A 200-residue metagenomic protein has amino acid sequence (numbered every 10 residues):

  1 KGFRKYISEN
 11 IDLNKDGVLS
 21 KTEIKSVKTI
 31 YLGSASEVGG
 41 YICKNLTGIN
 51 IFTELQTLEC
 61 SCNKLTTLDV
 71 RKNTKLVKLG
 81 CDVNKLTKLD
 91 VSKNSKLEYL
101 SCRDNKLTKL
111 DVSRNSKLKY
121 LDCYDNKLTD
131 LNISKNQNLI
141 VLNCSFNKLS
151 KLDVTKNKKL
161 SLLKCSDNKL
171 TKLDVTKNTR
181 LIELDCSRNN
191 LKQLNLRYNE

Functional and structural regions predicted by a protein language model:
K1-T57, C62-K64, L68, K72-K75 (+7 more regions): N-terminal capping/linker segments that flank leucine-rich repeat
K28-G33, Q56-C60, V77-C81, E98-C102 (+5 more regions): Conserved hydrophobic beta-strand positions in leucine-rich repeat
T47, V70, L79, V91 (+10 more regions): Non-core capping and flanking segments associated with repeat-based/extracellular domains
S61, L68, L89, S101-R103 (+5 more regions): Short, conserved structural micro-motifs that define repeat-unit consensus positions and nucleotide-binding loops
